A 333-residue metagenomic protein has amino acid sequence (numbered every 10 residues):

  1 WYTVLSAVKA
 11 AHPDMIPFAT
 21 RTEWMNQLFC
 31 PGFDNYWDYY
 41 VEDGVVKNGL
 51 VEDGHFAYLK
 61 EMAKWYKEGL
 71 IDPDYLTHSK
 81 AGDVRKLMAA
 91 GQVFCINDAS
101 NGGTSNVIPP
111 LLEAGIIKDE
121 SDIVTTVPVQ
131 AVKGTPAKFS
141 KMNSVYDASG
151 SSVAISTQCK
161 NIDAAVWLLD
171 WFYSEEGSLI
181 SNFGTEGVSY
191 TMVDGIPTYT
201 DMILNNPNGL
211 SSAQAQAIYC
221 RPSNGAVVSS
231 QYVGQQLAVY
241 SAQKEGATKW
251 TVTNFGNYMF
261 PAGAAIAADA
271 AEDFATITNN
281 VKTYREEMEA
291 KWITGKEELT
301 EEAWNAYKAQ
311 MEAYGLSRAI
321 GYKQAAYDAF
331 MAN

Functional and structural regions predicted by a protein language model:
W1-N333: Extracytoplasmic/secretory soluble proteins
